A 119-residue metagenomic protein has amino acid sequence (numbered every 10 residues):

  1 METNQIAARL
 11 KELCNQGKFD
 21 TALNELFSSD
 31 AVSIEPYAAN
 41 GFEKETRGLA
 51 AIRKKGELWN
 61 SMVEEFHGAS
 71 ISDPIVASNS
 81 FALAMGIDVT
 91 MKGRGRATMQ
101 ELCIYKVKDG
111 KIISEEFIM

Functional and structural regions predicted by a protein language model:
M1-D30: Short acidic-aromatic low-complexity motifs
M1-E2, L10, A31, A38 (+2 more regions): Generic signal for short, ordered secondary-structure residues within or immediately flanking folded domains
T3, A7, Q16, L49-I52 (+2 more regions): A structural signal for well-ordered alpha-helical scaffolds and beta->alpha junctions
A7-A8, Q16, Y37-N40, T90: Residue-level detector of alpha-helix boundaries and kinks
E12, G41-E45, R94: Alpha-helix initiation/capping motif
N24-S72: A solvent-exposed, acidic/Ser-Thr-rich amphipathic alpha-helical stretch
R53, E57-M119: A beta-strand edge to alpha-helix "cap/lid" segment located at domain peripheries
